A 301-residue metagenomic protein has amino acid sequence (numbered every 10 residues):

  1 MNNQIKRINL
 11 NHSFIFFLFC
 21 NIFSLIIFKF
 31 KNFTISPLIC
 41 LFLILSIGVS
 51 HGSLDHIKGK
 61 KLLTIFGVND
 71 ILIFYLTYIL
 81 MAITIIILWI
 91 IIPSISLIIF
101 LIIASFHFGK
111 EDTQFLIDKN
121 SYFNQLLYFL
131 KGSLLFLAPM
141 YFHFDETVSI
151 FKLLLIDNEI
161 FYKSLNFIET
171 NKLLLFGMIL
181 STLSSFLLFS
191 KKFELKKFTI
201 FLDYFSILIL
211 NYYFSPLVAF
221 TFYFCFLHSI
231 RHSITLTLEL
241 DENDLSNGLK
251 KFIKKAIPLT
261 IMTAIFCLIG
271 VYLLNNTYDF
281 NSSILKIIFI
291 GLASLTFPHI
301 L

Functional and structural regions predicted by a protein language model:
M1-F17, K254: N-terminal membrane topogenic signal
F19-S24, T77-I86, T182-S184, F201-L210: Hydrophobic, membrane-inserted alpha-helices
F23-L38, N275-F280: Short, hydrophobic transmembrane alpha-helix segments
K29-S36, I87-L97, N211-F220: Transmembrane helix interruption/hinge and helix-loop junction motifs
G52-L62, F106-D118, T182-E194, L236 (+1 more regions): C-terminal ends of transmembrane helices
T64-G67, I83-F142, V148-Y162: Membrane-interface helix-loop-helix junctions at boundaries between adjacent transmembrane segments
S105-F106, E111, L126-T147, T170-L188 (+4 more regions): Alpha-helical transmembrane segments of multi-pass integral membrane proteins
Y223-L240: Predominantly late transmembrane helices and immediately cytosolic-facing juxtamembrane segments
